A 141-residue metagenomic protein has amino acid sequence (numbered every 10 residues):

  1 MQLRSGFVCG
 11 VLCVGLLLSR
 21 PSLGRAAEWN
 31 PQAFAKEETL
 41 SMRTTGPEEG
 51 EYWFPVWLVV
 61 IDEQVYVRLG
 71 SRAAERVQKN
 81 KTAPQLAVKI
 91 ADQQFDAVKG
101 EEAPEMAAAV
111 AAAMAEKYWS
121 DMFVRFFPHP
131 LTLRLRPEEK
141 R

Functional and structural regions predicted by a protein language model:
M1, L17, P21-S22: Intrinsically disordered, low-complexity regions enriched in serine, threonine, proline and polar/charged residues
M1-V11: Bacterial N-terminal signal peptides that target proteins for export
F7, R20-P21, R68: Compositionally biased, intrinsically disordered low-complexity regions
C9-S19: Bacterial N-terminal signal peptides
G24-A26: Boundary at the C-terminal end of the N-terminal hydrophobic targeting segment
W29-N30, E51-Y52, R72-K140: Short, structured beta-strand-loop surface elements
N30-K36: N-terminal helix-cap/turn-to-beta initiation motif at the start of protein domains
E37-S71, L86-K89: Short beta-strand segments
